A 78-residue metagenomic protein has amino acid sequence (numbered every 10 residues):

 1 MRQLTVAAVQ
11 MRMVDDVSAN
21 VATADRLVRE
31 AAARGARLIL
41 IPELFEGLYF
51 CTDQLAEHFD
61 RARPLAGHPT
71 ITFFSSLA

Functional and structural regions predicted by a protein language model:
M1-Q3, G47-L48: A broad, low-specificity signal for short, low-complexity segments enriched in glycine/proline and polar/charged
Q3-D15: Active-site-proximal beta-strand elements of phosphoester/diester hydrolases
V17, R26-A78: Cys-nucleophile CN-hydrolase/nitrilase-fold catalytic domain and related Cys-dependent amidase chemistry that acts on
